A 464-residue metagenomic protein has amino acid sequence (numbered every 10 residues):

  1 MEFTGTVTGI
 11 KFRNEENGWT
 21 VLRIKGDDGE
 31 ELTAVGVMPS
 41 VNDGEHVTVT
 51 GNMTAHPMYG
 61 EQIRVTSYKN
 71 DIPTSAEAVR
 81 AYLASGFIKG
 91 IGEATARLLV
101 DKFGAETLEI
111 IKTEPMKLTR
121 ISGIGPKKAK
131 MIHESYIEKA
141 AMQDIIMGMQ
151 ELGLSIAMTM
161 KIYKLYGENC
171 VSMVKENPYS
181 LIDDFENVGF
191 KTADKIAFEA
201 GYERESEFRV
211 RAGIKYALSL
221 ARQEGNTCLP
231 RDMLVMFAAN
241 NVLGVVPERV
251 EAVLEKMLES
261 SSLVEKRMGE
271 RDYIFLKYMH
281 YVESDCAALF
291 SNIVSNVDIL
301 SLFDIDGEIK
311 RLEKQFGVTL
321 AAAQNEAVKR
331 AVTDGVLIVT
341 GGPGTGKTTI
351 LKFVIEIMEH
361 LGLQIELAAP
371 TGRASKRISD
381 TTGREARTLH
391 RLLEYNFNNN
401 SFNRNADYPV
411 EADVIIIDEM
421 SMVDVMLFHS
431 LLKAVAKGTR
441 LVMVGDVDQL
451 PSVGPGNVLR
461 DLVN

Functional and structural regions predicted by a protein language model:
M1-N464: Conserved ATP-binding/catalytic motifs of P-loop helicase motor domains
